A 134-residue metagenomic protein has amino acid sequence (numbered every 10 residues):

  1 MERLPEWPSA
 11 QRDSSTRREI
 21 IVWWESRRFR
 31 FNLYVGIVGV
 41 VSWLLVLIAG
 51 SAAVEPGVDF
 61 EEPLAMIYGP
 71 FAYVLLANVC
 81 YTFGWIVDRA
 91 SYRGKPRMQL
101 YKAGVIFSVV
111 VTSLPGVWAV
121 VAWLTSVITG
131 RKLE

Functional and structural regions predicted by a protein language model:
M1-L64: Membrane-associated alpha-helix detector
Y34, L64-A72, A103, F107: Alpha-helical transmembrane segments of integral membrane proteins
V40, L76-V79, V109-V117: Hydrophobic alpha-helical transmembrane segments of multipass integral membrane proteins
I48-A49, D88, A122: Juxtamembrane cytosolic interface motif at the C-terminal end of transmembrane helices
A53-V54, G84-K95, S126-G130: Membrane-interfacial segments
G57-D88: Short alpha-helical packing/oligomerization segments
A90-V109: Cytoplasmic juxtamembrane regions at transmembrane-helix boundaries
W118-E134: Juxtamembrane boundary at the C-terminal end of a transmembrane helix
